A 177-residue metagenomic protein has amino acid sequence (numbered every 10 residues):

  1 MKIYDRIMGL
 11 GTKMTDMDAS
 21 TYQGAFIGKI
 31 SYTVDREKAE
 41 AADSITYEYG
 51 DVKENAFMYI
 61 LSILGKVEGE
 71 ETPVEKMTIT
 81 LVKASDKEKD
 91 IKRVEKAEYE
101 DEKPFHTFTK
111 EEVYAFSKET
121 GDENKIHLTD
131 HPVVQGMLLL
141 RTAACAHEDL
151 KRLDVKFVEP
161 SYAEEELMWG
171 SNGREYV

Functional and structural regions predicted by a protein language model:
M1-E37, A84-R152: Hot-dog-fold acyl-thioester-processing enzymes
K2-G9, G24-F105, S161-E164, G170-V177: HotDog/MaoC-like acyl-thioester-processing domains
H147-E166, N172: A conserved acidic, glycine/proline-rich C-terminal tail/linker
